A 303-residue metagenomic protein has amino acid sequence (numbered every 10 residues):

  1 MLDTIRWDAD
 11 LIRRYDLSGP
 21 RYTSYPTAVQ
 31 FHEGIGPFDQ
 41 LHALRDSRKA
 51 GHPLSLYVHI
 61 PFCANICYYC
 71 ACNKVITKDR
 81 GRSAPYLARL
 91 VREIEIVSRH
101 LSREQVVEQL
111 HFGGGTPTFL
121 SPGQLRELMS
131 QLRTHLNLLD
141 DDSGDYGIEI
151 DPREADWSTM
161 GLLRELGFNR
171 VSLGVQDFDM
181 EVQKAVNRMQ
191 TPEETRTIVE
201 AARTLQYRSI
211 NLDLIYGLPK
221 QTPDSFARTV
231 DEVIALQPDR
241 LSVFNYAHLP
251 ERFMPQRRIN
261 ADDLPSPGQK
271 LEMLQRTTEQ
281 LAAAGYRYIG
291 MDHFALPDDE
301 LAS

Functional and structural regions predicted by a protein language model:
M1-S55, R103: Flexible, acidic/Gly-rich N-terminal and inter-domain linker regions that tether and position cofactor-handling modules
I12-Y15, N65, Y246-P250: Short, compositionally biased low-complexity segments
T27-Q30, I66, V75-I76: A short secondary-structure junction motif
G36, H59-I60, A64, F168 (+1 more regions): N-proximal short alpha-helices
D46, I76-H100, V106-S303: C-terminal scaffold of the Radical SAM
S55, Y68, Y146: Divalent metal-dependent hydrolysis catalytic cores, especially in the metallo-beta-lactamase
L56-V58, L173: Short beta-strand motif preference
V58-K74: Local cysteine-cluster metal-coordination motifs and their immediate loop/turn environment, predominantly Fe-S cluster
